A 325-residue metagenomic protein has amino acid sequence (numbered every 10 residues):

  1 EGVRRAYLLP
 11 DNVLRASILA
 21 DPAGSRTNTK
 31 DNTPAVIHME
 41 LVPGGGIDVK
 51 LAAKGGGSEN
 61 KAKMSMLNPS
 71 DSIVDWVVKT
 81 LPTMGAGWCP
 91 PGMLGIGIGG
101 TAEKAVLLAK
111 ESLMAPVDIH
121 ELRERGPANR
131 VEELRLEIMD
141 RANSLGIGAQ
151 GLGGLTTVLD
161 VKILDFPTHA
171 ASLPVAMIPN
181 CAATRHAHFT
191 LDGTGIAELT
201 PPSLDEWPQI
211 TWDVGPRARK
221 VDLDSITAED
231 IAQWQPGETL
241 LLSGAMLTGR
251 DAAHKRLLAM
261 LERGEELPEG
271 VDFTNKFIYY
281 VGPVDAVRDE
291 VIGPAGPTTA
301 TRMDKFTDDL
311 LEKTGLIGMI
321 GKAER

Functional and structural regions predicted by a protein language model:
E1-P34, V42-I96, T101-V214, L310-E312: Non-transmembrane, aqueous-exposed alpha-helical and coiled segments at domain scale
P91-G97, L242-S243, Y279-V281, G318-K322: Short, conserved beta-strand edge motifs with alternating hydrophobic and charged residues
G92, T157, R217, E238 (+1 more regions): A generic structural signal for short beta-strands and their flanking turns/coil linkers
L113, V117-G153, T248-R325: Feature captures the catalytic cores and cofactor-binding loops of soluble hydro-lyases/lyases that act on carboxylate
P216-I226: Short, structured beta-strand/loop micro-motifs enriched in basic residues and often containing a Trp
I231-W234, L240: Short, well-ordered loop/turn sites that connect or cap secondary structure elements
T239, A245-G249: Short, charged beta-turn/beta-strand-edge "cap" motif at the junction between a beta-strand and an adjacent loop
